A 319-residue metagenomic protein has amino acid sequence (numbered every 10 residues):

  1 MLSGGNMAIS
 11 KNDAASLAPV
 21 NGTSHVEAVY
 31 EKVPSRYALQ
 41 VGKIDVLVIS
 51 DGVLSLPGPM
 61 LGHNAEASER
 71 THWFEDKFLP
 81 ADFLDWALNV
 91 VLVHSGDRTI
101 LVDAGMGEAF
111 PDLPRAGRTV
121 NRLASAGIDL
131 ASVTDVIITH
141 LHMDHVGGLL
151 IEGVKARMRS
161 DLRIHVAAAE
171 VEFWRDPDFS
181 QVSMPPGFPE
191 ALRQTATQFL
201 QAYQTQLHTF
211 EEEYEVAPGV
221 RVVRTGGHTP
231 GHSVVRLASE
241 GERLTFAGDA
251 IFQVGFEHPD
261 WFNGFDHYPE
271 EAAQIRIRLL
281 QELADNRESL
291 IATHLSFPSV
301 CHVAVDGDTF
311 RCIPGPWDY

Functional and structural regions predicted by a protein language model:
M1-N6: Short, Lys/Arg-enriched N-terminal segments with co-localized hydrophobic residues within the first ~10-30 amino acids
I9, L113, E240-Y319: Cap/insert and terminal regions of metallo-dependent hydrolase folds
K32-S125, V234-G248: Conserved beta-strand hairpin/beta-sheet module of binuclear metal-dependent hydrolase folds, prominently
P34-S35, S55-P57, L141-G148, F173 (+3 more regions): Active-site environment of divalent metal-dependent phosphoester hydrolases
K43, V93, D103, V133 (+7 more regions): Divalent metal-coordination and catalytic microenvironments
D51-G52, A104-G107, L141, A169-E170 (+4 more regions): Active-site metal-binding loops of divalent metal-dependent hydrolases
D82-F83, L113-H165: Active-site metal-binding motif and surrounding structural segment of the metallo-beta-lactamase
G117, R122-I128, S132, S160-R224 (+1 more regions): Metallo-beta-lactamase
